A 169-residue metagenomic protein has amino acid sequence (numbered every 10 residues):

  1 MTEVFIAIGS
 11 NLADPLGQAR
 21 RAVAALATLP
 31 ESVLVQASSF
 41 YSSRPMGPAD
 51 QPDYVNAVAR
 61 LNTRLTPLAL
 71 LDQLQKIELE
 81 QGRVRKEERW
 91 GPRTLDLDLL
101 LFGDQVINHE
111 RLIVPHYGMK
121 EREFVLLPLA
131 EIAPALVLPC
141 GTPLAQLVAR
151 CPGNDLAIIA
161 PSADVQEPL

Functional and structural regions predicted by a protein language model:
M1-S32, A37-R44: N-terminal beta1-alpha1 ligand-phosphate binding loop
I8-S10, T63, A130: Short, structured patches in soluble enzyme cores that scaffold and shape functional sites
S38, M46-Y54, L65-L169: Flexible, gly/pro- and Lys/Arg-enriched active-site loops
